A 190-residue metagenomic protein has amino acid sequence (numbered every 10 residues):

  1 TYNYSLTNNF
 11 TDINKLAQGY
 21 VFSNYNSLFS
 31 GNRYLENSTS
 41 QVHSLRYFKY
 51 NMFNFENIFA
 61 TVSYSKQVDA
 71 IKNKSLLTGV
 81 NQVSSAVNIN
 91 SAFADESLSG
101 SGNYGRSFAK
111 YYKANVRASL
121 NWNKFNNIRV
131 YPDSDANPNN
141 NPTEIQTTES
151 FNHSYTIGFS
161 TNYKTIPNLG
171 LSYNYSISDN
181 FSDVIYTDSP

Functional and structural regions predicted by a protein language model:
T1-P190: Exposed, low-structure sequence patches enriched in small/polar residues
